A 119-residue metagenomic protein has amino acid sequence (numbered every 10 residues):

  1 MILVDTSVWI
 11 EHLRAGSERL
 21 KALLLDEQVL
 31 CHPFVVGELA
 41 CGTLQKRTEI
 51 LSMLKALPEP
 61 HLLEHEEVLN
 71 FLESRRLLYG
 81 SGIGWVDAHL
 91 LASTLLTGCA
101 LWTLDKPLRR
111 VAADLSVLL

Functional and structural regions predicted by a protein language model:
M1-F34, A40-S52, D114, L118: Short, well-structured N-terminal submotif of metal-dependent ribonuclease cores
H12, E18, E59-L118: Active-site neighborhoods of divalent-metal-dependent phosphate/nucleic-acid chemistry enzymes
D26-E27, M53-L57, L96-T97: Structured helix-beta-strand junction loops
F34-V36, A56-P58, P107: Short, acidic/turn-prone active-site loops that include or flank metal/cofactor- and phosphate-binding residues
V36-A40, L51-K55, L69, E73 (+1 more regions): Amphipathic alpha-helical segments within well-ordered protein domains
